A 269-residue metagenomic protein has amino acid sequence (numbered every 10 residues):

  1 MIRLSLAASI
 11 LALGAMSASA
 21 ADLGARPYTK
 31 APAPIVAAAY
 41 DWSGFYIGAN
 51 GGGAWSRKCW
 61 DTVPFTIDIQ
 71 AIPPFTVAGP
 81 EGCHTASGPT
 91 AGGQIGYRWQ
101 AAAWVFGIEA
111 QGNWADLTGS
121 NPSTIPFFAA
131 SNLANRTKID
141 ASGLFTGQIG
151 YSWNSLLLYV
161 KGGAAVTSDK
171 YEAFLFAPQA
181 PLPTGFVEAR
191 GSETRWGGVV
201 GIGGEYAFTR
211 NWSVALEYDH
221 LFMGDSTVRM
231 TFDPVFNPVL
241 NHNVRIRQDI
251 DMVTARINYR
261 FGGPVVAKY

Functional and structural regions predicted by a protein language model:
I2-Y269: Gram-negative outer-membrane beta-barrel domains
